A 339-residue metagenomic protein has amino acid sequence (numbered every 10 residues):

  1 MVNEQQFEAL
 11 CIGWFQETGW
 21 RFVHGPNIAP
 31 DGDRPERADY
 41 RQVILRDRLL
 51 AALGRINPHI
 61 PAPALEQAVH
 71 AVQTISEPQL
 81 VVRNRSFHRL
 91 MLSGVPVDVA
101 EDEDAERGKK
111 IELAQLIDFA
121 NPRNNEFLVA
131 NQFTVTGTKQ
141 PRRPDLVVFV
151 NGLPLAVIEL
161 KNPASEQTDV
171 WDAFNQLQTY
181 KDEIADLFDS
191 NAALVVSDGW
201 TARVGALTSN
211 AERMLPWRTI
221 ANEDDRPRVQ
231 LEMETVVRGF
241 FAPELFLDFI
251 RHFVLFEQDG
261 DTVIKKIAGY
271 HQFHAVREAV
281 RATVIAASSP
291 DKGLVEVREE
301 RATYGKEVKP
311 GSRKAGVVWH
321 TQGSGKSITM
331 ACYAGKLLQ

Functional and structural regions predicted by a protein language model:
V2-Q339: ATP-dependent helicase/translocase motor core
